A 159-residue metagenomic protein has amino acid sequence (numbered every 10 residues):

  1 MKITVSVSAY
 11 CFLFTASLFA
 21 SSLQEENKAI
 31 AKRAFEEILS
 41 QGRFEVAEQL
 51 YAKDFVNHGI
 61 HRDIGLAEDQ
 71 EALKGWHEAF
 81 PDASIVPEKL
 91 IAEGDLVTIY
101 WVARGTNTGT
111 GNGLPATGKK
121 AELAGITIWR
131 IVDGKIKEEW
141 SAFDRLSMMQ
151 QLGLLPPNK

Functional and structural regions predicted by a protein language model:
M1-V7: Positively charged n-region of N-terminal signal peptides that target proteins for export
V7-S17: Bacterial N-terminal signal peptides
A16-K53, L155-K159: Short, low-complexity N-terminal intrinsically disordered segments enriched in polar/charged residues
F44-V97, V102: A solvent-exposed, acidic/Ser-Thr-rich amphipathic alpha-helical stretch
R62-D63, A103-T106, F143-S147: Solvent-exposed loop/turn segments at secondary-structure junctions within structured extracellular/periplasmic domains
G105-D133: Exposed beta-sheet edge and beta->alpha loop/turn motif
K137-K159: Low-complexity, intrinsically disordered terminal/linker segments enriched in charged and Gly/Pro repeats
